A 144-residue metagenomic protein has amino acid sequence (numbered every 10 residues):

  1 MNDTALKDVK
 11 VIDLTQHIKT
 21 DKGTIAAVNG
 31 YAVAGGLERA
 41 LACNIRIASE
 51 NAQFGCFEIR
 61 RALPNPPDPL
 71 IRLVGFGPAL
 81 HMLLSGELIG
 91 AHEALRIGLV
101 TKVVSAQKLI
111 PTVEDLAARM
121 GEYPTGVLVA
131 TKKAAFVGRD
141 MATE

Functional and structural regions predicted by a protein language model:
M1-K19, M141-A142: Glycine- (often His-adjacent) and acidic-residue-rich active-site loop that binds/positions the CoA thioester
H17, A27, V33-L83, I97 (+2 more regions): CoA-thioester-processing core
R39, I45, H81, S85-E87 (+4 more regions): Well-ordered beta-strand positions
I47-A52, V100-E144: C-terminal long alpha-helix characteristic of the crotonase
E50, F76-L80, I89-R96, Y123-V129: Short, structured loop/turn "capping" segments at alpha-beta junctions
C56, G90-A91, R139: A short beta-to-alpha transition loop/helix N-cap that caps and shapes the active-site region
